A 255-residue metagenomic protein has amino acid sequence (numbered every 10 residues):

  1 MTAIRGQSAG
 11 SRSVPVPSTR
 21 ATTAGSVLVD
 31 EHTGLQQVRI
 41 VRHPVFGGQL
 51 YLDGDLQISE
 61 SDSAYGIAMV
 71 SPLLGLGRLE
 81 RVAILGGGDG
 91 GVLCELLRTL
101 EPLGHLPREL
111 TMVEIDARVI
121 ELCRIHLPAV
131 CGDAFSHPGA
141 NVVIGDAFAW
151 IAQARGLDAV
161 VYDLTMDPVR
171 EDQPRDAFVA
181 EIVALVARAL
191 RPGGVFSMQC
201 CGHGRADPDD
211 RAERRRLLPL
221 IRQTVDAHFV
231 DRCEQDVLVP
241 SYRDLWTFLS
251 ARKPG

Functional and structural regions predicted by a protein language model:
M1-Q49: N-terminal auxiliary segments of SAM/dcSAM-dependent transferases
T2-S13, T33, F46, Q57-R222 (+2 more regions): The AdoMet/dcAdoMet-binding core of the Class I SAM-like
T23-S26, Q36, F148, C233-V237: Glycine-rich, charged/polar anion/phosphate-binding loops that engage phosphate groups from diverse ligands
A227-H228, C233-G255: Core SAM-dependent methyltransferase catalytic element
